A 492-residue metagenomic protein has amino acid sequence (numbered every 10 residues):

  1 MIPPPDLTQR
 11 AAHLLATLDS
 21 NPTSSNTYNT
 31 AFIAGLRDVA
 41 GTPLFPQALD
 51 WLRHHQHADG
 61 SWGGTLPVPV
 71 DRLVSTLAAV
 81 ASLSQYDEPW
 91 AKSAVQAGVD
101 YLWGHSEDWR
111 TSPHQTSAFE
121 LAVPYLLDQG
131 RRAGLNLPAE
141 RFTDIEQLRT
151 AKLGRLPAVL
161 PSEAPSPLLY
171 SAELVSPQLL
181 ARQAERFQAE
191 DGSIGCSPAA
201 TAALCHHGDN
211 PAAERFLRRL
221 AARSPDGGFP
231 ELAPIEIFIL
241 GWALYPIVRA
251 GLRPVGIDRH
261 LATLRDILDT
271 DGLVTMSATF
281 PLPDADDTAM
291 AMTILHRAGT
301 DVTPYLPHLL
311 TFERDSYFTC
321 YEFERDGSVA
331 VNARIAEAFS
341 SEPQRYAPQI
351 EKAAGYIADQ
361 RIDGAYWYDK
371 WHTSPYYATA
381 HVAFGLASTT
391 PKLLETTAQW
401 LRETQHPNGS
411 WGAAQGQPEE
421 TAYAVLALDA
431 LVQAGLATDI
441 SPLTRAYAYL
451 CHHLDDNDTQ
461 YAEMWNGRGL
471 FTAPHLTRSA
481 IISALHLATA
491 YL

Functional and structural regions predicted by a protein language model:
M1-I2, S20-Q47, G64-Q96, D108-E140 (+8 more regions): An alpha-helical repeat/solenoid feature that recognizes helix-turn-helix modules
P4-Q9, S176-Q178, I267, L309-F312: Helix-turn-helix repeat elements of alpha-solenoid scaffolds
R10-T17, E173-Q188, P225, D363: Repeat-mediated protein-protein interaction surfaces in helical alpha-solenoids
A11-L15, L52, G98, L102 (+7 more regions): Buried hydrophobic core positions in alpha-solenoid tandem helical repeats
H55-Q56, D108: Short, small/polar-rich motifs associated with maturation and membrane association, primarily at protein termini
A58-W62: Nucleic acid-processing catalytic cores of prokaryotic defense/repair systems
A221-G227: Terminal amphipathic helices with adjacent charged low-complexity linkers/tails
L261, R265-D269, L273-S277: Outer-membrane beta-barrel channel domains
